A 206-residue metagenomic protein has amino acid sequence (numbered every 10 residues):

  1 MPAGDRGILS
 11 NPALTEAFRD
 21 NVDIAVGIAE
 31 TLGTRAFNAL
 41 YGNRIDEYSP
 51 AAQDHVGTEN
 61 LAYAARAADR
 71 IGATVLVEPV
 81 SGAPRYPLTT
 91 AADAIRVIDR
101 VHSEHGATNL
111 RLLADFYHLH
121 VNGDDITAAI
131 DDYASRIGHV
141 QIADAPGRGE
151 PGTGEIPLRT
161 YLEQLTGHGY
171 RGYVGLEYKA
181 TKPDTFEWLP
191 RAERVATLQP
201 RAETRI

Functional and structural regions predicted by a protein language model:
P2-A3, Y41-I45, P79-A83, F116-H118 (+2 more regions): Active-site-proximal loop/turn and secondary-structure-junction residues that shape catalytic pockets, frequently
D5-R111, E203-I206: Active-site acidic/histidine proton-transfer and metal-coordination neighborhood in alpha/beta enzyme cores
I24-G27, G33-R35, T58, L88-A114 (+1 more regions): Histidine-acidic metal/acid-base catalytic patches
